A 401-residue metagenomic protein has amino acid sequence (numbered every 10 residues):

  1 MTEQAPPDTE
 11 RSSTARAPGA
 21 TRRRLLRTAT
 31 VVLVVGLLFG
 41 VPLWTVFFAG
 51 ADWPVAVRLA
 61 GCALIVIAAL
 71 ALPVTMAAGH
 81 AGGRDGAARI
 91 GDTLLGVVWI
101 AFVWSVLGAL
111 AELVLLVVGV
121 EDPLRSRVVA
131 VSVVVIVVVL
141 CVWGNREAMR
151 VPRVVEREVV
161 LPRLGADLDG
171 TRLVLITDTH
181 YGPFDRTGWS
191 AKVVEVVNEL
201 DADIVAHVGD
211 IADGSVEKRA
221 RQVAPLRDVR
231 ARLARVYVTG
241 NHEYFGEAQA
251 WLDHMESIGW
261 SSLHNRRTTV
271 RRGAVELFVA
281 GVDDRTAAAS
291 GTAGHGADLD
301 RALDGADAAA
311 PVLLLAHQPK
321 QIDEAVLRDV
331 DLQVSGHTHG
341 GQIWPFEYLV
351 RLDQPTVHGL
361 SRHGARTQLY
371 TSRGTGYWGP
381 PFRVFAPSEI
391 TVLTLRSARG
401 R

Functional and structural regions predicted by a protein language model:
M1-R150: Non-catalytic terminal accessory segments
R127-V131, V137-R163, P183-G188, G246: Hydrophobic alpha-helical transmembrane segments in integral membrane proteins
V160-R401: Soluble catalytic domains of enzymes that build or remodel membrane lipids, polysaccharides, and related
